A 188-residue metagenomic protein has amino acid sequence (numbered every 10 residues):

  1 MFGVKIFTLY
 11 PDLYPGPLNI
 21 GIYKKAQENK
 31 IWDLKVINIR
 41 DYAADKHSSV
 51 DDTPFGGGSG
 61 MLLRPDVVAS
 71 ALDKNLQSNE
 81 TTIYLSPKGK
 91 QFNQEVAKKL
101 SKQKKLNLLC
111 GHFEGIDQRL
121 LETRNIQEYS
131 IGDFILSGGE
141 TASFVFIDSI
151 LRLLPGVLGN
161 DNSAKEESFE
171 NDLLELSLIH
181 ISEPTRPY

Functional and structural regions predicted by a protein language model:
M1-D73: N-terminal nucleotide/polyanion-binding subdomain common to many enzyme families
K5-F7, K35-I37, T81-I83, L106-L108 (+1 more regions): Hydrophobic/aromatic beta-strand patches that form the interior of the parallel beta-sheet core in alpha/beta enzyme
G21-K25, K98-K102, T123-R124: Short, solvent-exposed amphipathic alpha-helical segments in soluble enzyme and RNA/protein-processing domains
R40-D45, K90, I135-G138: A short acidic, often aromatic-flanked loop/helix-cap motif at beta-alpha or helix-coil junctions that lines enzyme
L62-H112: S-adenosyl-L-methionine/SAH cofactor-binding core of RNA-modifying enzymes
I116, L120-N162, E166: Structured adenosyl-cofactor binding patch, chiefly the S-adenosyl-L-methionine
D161-L178: Helix-centered, glycine/charged polyanion-binding patches within enzymatic domains that contact phosphate-containing
I179-Y188: Single conserved hydrophobic/aromatic residue that forms the stacking wall/gate of nucleotide- or nucleobase-binding
